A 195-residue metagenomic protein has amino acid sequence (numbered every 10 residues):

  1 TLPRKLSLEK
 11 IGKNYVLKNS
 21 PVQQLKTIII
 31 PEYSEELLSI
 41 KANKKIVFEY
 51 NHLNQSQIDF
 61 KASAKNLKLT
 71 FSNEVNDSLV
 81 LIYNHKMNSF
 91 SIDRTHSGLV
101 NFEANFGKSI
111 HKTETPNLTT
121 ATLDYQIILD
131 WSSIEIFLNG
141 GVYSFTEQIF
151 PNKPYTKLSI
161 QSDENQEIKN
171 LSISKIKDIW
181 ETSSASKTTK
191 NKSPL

Functional and structural regions predicted by a protein language model:
T1-L195: Beta-rich accessory regions
